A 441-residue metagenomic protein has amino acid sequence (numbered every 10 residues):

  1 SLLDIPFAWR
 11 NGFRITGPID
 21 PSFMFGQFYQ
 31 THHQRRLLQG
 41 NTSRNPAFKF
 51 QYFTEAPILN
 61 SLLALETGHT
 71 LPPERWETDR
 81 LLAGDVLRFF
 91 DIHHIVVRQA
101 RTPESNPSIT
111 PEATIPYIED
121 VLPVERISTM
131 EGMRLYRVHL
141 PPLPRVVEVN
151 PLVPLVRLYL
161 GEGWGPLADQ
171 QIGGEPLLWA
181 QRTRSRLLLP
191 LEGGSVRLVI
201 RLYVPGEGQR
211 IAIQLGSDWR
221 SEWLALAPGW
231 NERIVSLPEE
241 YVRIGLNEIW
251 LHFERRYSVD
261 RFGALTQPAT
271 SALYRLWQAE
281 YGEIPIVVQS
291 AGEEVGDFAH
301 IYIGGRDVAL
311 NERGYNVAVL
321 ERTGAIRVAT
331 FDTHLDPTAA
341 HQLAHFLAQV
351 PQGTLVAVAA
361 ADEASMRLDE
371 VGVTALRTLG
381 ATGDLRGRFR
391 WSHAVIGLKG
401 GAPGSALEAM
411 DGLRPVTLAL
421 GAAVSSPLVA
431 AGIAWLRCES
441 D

Functional and structural regions predicted by a protein language model:
S1-V156: Extracytoplasmic
H94-V96, L198, G245-Y257, G353-A360 (+1 more regions): Short, well-structured beta-strand segments enriched in hydrophobic/aromatic residues within extracellular or lumenal
T110-T114, G208-W219, M366-L379: Short, surface-exposed beta-strand/strand-loop-strand elements in extracellular ectodomains
P142-S195, R201-G208, E254-T270: Glycan-recognition and processing domains
S185-G194, L237-V242, F346-P351: Extracellular and analogous surface-interaction loops
V196-L202, Q209, I213, N231-S236 (+2 more regions): Short, well-structured beta-strand segments within conserved domains
D218-P228: Solvent-exposed serine/threonine-rich low-complexity stretches and specific carbohydrate-binding patches
Q267-D441: Short acidic-hydrophobic catalytic motif
